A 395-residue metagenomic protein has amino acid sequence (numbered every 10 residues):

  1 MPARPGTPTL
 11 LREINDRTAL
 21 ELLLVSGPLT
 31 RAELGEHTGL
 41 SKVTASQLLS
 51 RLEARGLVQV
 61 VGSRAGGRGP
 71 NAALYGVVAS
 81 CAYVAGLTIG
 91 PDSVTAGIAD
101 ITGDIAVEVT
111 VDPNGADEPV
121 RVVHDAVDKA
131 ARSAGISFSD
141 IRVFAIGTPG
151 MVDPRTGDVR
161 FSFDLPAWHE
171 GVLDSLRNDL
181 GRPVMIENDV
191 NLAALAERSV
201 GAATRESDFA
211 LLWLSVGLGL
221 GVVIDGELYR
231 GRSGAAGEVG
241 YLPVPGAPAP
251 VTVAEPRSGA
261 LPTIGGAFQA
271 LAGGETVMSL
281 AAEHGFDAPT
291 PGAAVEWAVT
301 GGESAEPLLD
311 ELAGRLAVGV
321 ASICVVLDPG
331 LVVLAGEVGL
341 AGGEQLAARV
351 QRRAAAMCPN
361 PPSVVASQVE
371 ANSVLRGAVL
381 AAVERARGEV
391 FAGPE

Functional and structural regions predicted by a protein language model:
M1-S63, G67-D140, L180, A247-E395: ATP-binding/phosphotransfer module of carbohydrate and carboxylate kinases, centering on a glycine-rich
L87, I101, V143-P262, V383-E395: Phosphate-binding/catalytic loop of phosphoryl-transfer enzymes
